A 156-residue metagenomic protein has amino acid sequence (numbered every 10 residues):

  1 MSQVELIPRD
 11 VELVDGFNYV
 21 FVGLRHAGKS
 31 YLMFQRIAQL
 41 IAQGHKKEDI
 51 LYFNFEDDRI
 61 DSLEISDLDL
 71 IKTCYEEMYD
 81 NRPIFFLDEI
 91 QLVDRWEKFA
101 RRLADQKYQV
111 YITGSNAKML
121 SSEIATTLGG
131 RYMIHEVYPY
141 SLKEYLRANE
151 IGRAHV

Functional and structural regions predicted by a protein language model:
M1-R153: Phosphate-binding site recognition
